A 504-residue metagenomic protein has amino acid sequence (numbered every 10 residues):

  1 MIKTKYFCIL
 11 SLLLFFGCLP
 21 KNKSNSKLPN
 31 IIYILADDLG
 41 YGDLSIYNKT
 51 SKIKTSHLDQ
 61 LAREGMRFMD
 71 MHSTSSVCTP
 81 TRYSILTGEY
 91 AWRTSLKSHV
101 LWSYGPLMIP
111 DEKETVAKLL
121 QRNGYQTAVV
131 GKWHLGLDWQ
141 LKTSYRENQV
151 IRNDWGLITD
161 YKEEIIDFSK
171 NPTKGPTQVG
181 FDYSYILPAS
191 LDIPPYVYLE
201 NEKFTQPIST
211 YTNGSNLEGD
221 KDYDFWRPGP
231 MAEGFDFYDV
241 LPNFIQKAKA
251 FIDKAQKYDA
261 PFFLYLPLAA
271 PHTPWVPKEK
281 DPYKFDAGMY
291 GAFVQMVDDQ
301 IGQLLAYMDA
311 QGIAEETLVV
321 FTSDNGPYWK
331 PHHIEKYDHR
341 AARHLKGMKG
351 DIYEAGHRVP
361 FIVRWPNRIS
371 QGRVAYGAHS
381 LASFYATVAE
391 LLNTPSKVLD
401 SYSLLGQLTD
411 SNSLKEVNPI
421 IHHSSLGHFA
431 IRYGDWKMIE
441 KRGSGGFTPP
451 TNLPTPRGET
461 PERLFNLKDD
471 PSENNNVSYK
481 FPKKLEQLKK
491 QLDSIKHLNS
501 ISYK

Functional and structural regions predicted by a protein language model:
M1-C8: Bacterial N-terminal signal peptides that target proteins for export
I2, C18-R463, P471-K504: Formylglycine-dependent sulfatase
C8-F15: Bacterial N-terminal signal peptides
